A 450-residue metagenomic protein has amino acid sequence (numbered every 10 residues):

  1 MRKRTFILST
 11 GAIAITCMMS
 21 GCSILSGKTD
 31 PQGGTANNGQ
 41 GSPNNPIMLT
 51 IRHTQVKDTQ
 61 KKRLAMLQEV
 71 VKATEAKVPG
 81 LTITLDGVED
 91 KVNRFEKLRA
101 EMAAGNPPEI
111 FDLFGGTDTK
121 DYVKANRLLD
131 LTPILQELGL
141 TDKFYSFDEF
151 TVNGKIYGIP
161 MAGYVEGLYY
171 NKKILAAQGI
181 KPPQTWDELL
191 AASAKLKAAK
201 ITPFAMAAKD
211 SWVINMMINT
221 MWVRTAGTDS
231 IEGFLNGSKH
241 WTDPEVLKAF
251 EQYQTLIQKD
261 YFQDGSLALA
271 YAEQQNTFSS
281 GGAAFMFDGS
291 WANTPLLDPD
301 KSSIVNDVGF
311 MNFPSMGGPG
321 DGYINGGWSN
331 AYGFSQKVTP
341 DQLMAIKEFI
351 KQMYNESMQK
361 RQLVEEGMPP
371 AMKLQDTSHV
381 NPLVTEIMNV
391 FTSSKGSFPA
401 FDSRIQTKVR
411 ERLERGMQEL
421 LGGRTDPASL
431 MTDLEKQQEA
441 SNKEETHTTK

Functional and structural regions predicted by a protein language model:
L8-G11, C22-D118, P319, D341 (+3 more regions): Conserved N-terminal structural module of periplasmic/extracytoplasmic solute-binding proteins
K72-K77, T82, K259, P299-E365: Extracytoplasmic/periplasmic substrate-recognition and gating elements
A76-K143, K173, A177-Q184, G282-F285 (+2 more regions): Extracytoplasmic "Venus flytrap"/periplasmic binding protein-like
P108-E109, G139-K173, T202-M206, P319-N325 (+1 more regions): A structural signal for short loop-to-beta-strand junctions that line the ligand-binding cleft of periplasmic/secreted
F114-E166, L190, L196, M216-N219 (+2 more regions): Hinge/lid segment of periplasmic solute-binding proteins
T151, G326, E365-M372, T385-N442: C-terminal capping/gating helix-and-loop segments adjacent to ligand/active sites or protein-protein/ligand interfaces
Y157-M161, E166, L190-K239, A283: Extracytoplasmic/periplasmic solute-binding protein
K195, N236-S266: Glycine-centered hinge/linker elements that transmit conformational signals in sensory and ligand-binding systems
